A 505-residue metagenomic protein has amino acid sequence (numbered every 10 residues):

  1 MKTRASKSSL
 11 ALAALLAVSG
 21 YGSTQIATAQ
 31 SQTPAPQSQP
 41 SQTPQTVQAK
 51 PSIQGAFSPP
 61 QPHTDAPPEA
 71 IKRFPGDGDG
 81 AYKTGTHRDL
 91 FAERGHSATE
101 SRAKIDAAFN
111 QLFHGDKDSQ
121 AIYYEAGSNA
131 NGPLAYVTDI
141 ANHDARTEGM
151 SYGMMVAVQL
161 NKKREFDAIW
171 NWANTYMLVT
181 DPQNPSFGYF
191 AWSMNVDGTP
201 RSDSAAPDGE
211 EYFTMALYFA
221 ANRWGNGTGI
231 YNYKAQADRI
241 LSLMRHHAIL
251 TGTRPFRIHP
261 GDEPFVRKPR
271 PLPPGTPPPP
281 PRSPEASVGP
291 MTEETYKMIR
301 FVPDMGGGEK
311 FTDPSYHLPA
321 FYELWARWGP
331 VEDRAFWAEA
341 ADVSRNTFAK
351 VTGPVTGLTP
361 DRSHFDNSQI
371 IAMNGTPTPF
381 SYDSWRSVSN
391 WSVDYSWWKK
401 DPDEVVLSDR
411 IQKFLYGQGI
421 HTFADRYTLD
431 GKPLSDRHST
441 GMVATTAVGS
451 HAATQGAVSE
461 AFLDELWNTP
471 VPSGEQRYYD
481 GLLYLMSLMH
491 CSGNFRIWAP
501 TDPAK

Functional and structural regions predicted by a protein language model:
K2-A11: Bacterial N-terminal signal peptides that target proteins for export
A11-G20: Bacterial N-terminal signal peptides
Y21-Q37: Signal peptide processing junction and immediate N-terminal pro/mature segment of secreted/exported proteins
P34, P44-F74: Intrinsically disordered, low-structural-confidence terminal and linker regions
H63-H114, D118-Q120, H143-T147, P182-F187 (+4 more regions): Extended ligand-binding clefts on enzyme/binding-domain cores
H143-G153, T199-G225: Aromatic-rich carbohydrate-recognition surfaces in CAZymes
K163-A205, F423-R426: Helix-terminus loop motifs that line ligand-binding clefts
A424-D425, D430-K505: C-terminal functional modules
